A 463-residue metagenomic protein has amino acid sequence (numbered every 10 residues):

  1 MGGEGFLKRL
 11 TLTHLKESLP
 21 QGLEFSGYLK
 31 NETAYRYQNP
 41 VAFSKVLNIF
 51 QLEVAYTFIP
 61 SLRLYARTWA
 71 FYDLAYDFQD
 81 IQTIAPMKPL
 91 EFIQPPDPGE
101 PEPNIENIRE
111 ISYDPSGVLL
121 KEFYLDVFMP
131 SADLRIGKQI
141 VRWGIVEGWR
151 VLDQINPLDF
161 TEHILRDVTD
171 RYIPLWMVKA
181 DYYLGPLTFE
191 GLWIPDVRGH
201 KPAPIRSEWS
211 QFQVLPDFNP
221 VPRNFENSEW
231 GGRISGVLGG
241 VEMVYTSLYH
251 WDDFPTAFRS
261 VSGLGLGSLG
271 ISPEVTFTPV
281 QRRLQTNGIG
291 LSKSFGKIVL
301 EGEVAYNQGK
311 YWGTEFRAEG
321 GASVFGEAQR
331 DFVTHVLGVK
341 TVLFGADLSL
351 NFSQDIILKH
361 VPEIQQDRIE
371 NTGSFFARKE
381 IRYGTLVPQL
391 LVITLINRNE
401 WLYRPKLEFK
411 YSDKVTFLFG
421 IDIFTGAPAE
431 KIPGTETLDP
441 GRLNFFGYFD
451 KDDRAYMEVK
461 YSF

Functional and structural regions predicted by a protein language model:
M1-Q38, L62-T68: Transmembrane beta-strand segments of Gram-negative outer membrane beta-barrel proteins
L23, S61-L64, S131-L134, P186-F189 (+5 more regions): Repeated loop/turn-to-beta-strand initiation elements of outer-membrane beta-barrel proteins
G27, A66, I136, A180 (+9 more regions): Membrane-embedded beta-strand positions of outer-membrane beta-barrel proteins
N31-Y37, A70-L74, M129-S131, I140-R142 (+12 more regions): Transmembrane beta-strands of outer-membrane beta-barrel pores
Y35, S44-F50, S116-K121, F128 (+8 more regions): Residues that define the transmembrane beta-barrel architecture of outer-membrane proteins
F50-Y56, A66, E122-V127, V178-Y182 (+8 more regions): Residues on the lipid-exposed face of transmembrane beta-strands in outer-membrane beta-barrel proteins
S61-Y65, W69-A75, D80-W209, F424-P428: Outer membrane beta-barrel
D439-F463: Outer-membrane beta-barrel "beta-signal"
